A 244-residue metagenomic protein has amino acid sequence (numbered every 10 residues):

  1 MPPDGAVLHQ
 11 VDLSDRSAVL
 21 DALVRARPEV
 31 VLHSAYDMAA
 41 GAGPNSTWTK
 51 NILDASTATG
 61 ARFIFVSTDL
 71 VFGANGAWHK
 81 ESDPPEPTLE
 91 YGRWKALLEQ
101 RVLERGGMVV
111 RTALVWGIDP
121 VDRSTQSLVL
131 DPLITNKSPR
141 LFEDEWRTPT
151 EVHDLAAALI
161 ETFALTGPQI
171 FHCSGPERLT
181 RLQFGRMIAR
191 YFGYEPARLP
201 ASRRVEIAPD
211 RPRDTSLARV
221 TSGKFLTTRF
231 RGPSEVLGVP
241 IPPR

Functional and structural regions predicted by a protein language model:
Q10-N51, T57: NAD(P)H-binding glycine-rich loop region in Rossmannoid oxidoreductase-like domains and their noncatalytic homologs
E29-S34, F65, F171-H172: Rossmann-fold scaffold of SDR-type NAD(P)-dependent oxidoreductases
S34, F63-D69, V110-T112: SDR active-site strand-loop-helix element
T47, L70-V110, L114-G117: Catalytic helix-loop patch of NAD(P)-dependent Rossmann-fold dehydrogenases
Q100-R147, D154: NAD(P)-dependent short-chain dehydrogenase/reductase
L141-W146, F171-L179, F225: Glycine-rich Rossmann NAD(P)(H)-binding loop
A156-L159, L165-D214, P242-R244: Mid/C-terminal beta-alpha module of Rossmann-like enzyme folds, strongest in SDR-family dehydrogenases/epimerases
G223, R229-R244: Amphipathic terminal alpha-helices
